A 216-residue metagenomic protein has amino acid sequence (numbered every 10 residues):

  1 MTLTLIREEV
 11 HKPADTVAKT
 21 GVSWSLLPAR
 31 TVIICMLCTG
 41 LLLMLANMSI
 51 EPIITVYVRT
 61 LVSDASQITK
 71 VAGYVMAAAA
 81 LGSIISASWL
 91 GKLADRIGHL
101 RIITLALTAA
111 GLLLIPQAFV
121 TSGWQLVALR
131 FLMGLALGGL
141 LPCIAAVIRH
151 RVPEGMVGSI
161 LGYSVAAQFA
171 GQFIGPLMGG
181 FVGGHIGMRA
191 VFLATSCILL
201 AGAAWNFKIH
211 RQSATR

Functional and structural regions predicted by a protein language model:
M1-A14, G202-H210: C-terminal membrane-cytosol helix-exit motif in multi-pass small-molecule transporters
E8-M36: Juxtamembrane intracellular "pre-TM" segments in multi-pass secondary transporters
A29-I50, F131: Pair of pore-lining "gating" transmembrane helices in MFS-fold secondary transporters
I53-K70: Short amphipathic helix-loop junctions that connect adjacent transmembrane helices in Major Facilitator Superfamily/SLC
I85-G98, G183: Helix-to-loop junctions at the C-terminal end of transmembrane segments in multipass secondary transporters
R101-P116, L193-S196: Structural signature of the two symmetry-related core transmembrane helices
L113, W124-L132: Paired small-residue
G139-V152: Intracellular juxtamembrane helix-capping segments at the cytosolic ends of symmetry-related transmembrane helices
